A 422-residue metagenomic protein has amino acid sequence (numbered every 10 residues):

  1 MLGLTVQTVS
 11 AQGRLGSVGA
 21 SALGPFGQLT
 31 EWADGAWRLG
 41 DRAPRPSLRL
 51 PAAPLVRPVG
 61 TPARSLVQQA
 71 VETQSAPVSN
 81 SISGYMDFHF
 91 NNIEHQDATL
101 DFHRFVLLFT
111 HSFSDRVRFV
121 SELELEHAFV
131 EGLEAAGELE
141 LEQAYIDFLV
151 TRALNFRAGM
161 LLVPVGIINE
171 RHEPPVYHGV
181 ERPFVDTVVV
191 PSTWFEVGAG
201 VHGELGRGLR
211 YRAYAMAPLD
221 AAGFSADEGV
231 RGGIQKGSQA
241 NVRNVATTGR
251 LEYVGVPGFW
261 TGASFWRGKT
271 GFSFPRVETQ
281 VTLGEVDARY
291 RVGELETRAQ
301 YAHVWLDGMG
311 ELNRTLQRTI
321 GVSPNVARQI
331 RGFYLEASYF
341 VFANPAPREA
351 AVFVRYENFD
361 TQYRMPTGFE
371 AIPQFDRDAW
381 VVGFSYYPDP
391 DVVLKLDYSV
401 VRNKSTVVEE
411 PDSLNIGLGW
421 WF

Functional and structural regions predicted by a protein language model:
M1-T5: Bacterial N-terminal signal peptides
V6-N91, F422: N-terminal periplasmic/intermembrane-space "pro-region" immediately following the signal or transit peptide
L29, N92-H95, L133, A144-D147 (+3 more regions): Outer-membrane beta-barrel pore domains
Q69-A221, R243-T261, Q329, Y334-F342 (+2 more regions): Outer membrane beta-barrel
L108-T110, H127, E181-V185, H202-E204 (+6 more regions): Glycine-rich loops and low-complexity Gly/Arg-rich segments that provide flexible linkers or classic glycine-based
P175-P183, G229-G233, R314-T319: Short glycine/proline- and charge-enriched loop/turn segments that cap or connect secondary-structure elements
V190, K236, A240, V326: Glycine- and other small-residue-rich loops at beta-strand/loop junctions that grip anionic moieties
G223, E228-R276: Loop-centered beta-sheet repeat module
